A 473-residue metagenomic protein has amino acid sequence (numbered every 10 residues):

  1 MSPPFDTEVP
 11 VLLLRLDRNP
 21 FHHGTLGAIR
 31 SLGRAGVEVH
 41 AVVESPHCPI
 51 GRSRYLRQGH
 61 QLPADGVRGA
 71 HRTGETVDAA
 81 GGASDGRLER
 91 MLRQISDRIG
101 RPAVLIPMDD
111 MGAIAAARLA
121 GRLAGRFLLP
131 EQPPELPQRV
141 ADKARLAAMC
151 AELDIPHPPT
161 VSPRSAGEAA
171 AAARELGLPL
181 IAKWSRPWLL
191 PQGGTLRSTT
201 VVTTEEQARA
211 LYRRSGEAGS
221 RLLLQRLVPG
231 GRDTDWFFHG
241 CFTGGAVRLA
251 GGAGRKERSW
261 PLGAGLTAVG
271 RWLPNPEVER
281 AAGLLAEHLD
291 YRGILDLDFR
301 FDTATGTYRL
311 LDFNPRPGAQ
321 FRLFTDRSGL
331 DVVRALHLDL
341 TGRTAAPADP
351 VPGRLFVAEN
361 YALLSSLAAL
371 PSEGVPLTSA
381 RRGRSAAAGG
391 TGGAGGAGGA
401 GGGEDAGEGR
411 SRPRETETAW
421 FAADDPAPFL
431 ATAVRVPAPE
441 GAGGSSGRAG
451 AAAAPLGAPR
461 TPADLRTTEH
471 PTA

Functional and structural regions predicted by a protein language model:
M1-Q132, G167, G396-G399, E404 (+6 more regions): ATP-binding N-terminal substructure of ATP-dependent carboxylate-amine bond-forming enzymes
P137-L223, G244-A246, G393, G399: Active-site nucleotide/adenylate-binding loops and adjacent lid/helix of ATP-dependent enzymes
T203-P261, L273-R280, F301, Y308-R309: Phosphate-binding site of ATP-dependent enzymes
L223, R292-D296, A346-V351: Flexible, glycine/charged-enriched surface loops at secondary-structure junctions
E257-V269, N314-L330: Glycine-rich phosphate/pyrophosphate-binding beta-alpha loops
A268-L285, L289: A conserved active-site cap/scaffold subdomain adjacent to cofactor or substrate pockets
E287-R322: Conserved metal-phosphate-binding beta-hairpin within the catalytic cores of diverse ATP-dependent phosphoryl-transfer
H337-A473: Peripheral (often C-terminal) accessory segments that flank ATP-dependent C-N-forming ligase machineries
